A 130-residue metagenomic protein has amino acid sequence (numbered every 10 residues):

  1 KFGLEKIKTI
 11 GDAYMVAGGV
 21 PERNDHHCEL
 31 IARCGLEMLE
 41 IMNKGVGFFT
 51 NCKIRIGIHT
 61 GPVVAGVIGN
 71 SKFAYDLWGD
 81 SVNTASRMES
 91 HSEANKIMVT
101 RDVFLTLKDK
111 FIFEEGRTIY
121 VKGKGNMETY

Functional and structural regions predicted by a protein language model:
K1-L4, V20-I56, T60, D80-E93 (+2 more regions): Alpha-helical scaffold within the catalytic cores of cyclic-nucleotide enzymes
K6-T9: A short pre-motif secondary-structure segment
G18-E22, V67-S71: Short acidic, glycine/proline-rich loop/turn micro-motifs
V63-A65, K72, D76, A85 (+1 more regions): Cytosolic regulatory/linker segments at or just downstream of nucleotide-handling modules in signal-transduction
